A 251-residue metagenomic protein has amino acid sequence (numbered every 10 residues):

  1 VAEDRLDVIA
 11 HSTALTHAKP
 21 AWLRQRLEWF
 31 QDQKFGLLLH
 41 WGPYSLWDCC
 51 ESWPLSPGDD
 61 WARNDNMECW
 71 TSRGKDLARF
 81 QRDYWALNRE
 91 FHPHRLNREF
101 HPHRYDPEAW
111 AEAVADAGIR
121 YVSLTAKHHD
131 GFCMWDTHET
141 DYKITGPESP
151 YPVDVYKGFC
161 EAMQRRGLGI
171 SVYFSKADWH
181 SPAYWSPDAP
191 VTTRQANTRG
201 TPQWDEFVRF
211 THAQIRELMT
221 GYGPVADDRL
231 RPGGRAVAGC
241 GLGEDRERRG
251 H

Functional and structural regions predicted by a protein language model:
A2-H251: Mature catalytic domains of secreted/periplasmic carbohydrate-active enzymes
